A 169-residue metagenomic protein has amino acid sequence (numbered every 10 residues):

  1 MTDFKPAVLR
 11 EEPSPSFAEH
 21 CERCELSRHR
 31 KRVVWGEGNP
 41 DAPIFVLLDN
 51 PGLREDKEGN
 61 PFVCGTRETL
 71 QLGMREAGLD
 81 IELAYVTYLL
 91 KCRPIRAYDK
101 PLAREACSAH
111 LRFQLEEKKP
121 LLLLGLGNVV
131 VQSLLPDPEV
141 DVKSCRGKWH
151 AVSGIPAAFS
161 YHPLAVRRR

Functional and structural regions predicted by a protein language model:
T2-R169: A polyanion-binding, active-site-adjacent surface
